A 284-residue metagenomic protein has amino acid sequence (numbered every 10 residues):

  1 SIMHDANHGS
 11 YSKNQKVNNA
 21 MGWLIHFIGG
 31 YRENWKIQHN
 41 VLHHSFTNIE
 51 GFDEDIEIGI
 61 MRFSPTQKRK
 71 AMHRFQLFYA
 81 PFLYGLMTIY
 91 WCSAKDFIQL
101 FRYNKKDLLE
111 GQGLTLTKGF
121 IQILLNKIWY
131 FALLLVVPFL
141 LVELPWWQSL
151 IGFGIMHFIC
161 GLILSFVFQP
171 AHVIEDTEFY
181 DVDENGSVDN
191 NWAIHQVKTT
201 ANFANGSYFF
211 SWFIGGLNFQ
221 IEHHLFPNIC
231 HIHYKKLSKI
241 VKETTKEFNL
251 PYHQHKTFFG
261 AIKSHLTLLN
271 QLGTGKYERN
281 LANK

Functional and structural regions predicted by a protein language model:
S1-Q112, D183-Y277: Membrane-embedded catalytic scaffold of the fatty acid hydroxylase/desaturase
M3, N7-H8, P138, V142 (+2 more regions): Membrane-water interface at transmembrane helix exits
G30, F75-I89, L114-V167: Alpha-helical bilayer-embedded segments of polytopic membrane proteins, i.e., transmembrane/intramembrane helices
Q38-L42, Q122-L125, D176-F179: Short low-complexity stretches enriched in small and charged residues
K127, L133-V136, F153-H157, F166-A171 (+4 more regions): Active-site proximal loops enriched in glycine and acidic residues that flank catalytic Cys/His/Asp and coordinate
M156-Q169, V173-I174, V241-P251: C-terminal, active-site-flanking charged/polar segments
F168-W192: C-terminal, non-catalytic macromolecule-binding modules
Y277, N283-K284: Acidic, carboxylate-rich catalytic segments that either coordinate divalent cations
